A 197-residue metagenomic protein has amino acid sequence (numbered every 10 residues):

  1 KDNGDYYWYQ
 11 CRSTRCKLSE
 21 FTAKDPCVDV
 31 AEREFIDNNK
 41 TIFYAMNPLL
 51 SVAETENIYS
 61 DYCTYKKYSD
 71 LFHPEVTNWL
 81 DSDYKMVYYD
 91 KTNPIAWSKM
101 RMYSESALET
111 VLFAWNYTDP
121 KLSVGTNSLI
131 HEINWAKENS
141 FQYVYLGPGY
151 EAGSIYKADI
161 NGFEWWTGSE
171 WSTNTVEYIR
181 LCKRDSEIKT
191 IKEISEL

Functional and structural regions predicted by a protein language model:
K1-T41, L146-L197: Terminal substrate-recognition subdomain of acyl/acetyltransferases
Q10-R12, C63-K66, H131, N139 (+1 more regions): Generic alpha-helical secondary structure signal
E34-K121, E151: A conserved beta-strand-loop-helix scaffold within acyl/acetyltransferase catalytic domains
P74-V76, I130-E132, S140-F141, T175-Y178 (+1 more regions): Short C-terminal domain-edge/linker segments immediately following a structured domain
S82-D83, P94-W165, W171: Acyl-donor binding region in acyl/amide transferases
